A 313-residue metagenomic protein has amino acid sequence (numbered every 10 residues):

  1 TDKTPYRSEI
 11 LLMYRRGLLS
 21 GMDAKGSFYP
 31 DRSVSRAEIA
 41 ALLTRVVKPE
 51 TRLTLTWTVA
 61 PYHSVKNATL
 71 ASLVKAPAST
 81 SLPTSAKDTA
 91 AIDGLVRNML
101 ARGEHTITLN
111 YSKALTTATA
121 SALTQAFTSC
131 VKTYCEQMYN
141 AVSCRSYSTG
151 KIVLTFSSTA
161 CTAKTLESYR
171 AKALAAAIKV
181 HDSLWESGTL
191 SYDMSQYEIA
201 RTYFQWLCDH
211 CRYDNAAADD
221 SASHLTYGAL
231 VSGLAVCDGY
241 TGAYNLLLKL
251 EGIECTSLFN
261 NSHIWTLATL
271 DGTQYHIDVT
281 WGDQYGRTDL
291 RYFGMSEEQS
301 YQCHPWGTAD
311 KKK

Functional and structural regions predicted by a protein language model:
T1-N67: N-terminal propeptides
P5-E9, R36-L42, D88, I92 (+9 more regions): Stable alpha-helical elements in mature extracytoplasmic
Y14-L18, T44-R52, D182-E186, Q205-Y213 (+3 more regions): Sec-exported extracytoplasmic/periplasmic mature domains
S27, D31-R32, L234-T241: Gly/Ser-rich catalytic serine loop of serine hydrolases
T54-W57, D214-A222, T256-N260: Surface-exposed patches in mature extracellular/periplasmic domains of secreted proteins
T56-M194, H304-K313: N-terminal accessory/pre-domain segments preceding catalytic cores
E167-A229: Secondary-structure boundary elements
G239-Q302: Hydrophobic/aromatic-rich core segments of domains that either
